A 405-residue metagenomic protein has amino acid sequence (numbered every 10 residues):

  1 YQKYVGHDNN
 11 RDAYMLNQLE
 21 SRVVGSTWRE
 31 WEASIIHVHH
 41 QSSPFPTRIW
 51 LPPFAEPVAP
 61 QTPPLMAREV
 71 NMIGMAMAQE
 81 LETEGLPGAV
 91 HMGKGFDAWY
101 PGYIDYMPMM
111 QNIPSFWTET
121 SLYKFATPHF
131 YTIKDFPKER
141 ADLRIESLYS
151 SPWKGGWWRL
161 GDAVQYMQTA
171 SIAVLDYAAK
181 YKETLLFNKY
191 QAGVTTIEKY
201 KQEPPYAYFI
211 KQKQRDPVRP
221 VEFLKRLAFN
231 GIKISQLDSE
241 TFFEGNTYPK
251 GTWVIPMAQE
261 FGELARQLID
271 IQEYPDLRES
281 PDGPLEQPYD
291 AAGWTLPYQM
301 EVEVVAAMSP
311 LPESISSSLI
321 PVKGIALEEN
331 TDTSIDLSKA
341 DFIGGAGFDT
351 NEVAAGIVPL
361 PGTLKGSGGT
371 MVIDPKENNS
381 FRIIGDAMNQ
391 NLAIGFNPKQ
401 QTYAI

Functional and structural regions predicted by a protein language model:
K3-V5, R11-D12, N17-L19, V23 (+6 more regions): Intrinsic-disorder/low-complexity accessory segments
Q41: Detector for the c-type heme attachment site
